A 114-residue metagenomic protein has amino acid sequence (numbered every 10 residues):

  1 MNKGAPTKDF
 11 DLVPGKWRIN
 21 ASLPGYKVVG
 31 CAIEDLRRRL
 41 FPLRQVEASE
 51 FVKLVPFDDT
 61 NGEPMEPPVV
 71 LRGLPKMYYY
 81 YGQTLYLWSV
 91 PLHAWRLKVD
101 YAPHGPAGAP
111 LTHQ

Functional and structural regions predicted by a protein language model:
M1-Q114: Glycine-enriched, solvent-exposed interface loops adjoining structured elements
